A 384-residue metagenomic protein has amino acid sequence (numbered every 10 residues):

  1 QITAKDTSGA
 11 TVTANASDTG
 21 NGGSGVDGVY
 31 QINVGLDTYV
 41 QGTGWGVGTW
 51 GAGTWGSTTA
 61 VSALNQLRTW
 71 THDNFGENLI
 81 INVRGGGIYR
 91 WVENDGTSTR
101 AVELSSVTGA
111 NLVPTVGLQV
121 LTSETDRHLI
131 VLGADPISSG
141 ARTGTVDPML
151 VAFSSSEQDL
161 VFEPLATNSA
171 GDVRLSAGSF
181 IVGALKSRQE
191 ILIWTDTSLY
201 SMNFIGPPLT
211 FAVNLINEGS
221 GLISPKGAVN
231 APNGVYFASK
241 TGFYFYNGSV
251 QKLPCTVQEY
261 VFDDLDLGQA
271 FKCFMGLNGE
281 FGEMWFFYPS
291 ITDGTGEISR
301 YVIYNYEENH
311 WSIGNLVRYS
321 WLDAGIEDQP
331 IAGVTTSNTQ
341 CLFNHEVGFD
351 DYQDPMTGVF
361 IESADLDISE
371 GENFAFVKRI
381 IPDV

Functional and structural regions predicted by a protein language model:
Q1-I2, I380: Extracellular/surface recognition and adhesion modules
I2-R68, G96-R100, G109-L112: Small/polar beta-strand repeat architecture
T13-G23, R84, V92-N94, Y288-I291 (+3 more regions): Secondary-structure transition/turn motif
L36-W55, V61-L64, T69-N74, S179 (+2 more regions): Beta-sheet repeat architectures centered on beta-propellers
G51-Q66, G96-F274, N309-I313: Beta-propeller and closely related beta-pinwheel folds
E77-R100: Hydrophobic or amphipathic alpha-helical targeting/insertion segments
G87-I88, L199, D383: Extracellular beta-strand scaffolds
